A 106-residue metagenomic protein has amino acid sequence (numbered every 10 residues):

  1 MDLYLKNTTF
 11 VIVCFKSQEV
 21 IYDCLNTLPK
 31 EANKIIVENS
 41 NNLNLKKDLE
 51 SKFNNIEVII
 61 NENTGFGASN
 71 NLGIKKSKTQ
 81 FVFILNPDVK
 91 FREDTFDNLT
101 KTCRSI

Functional and structural regions predicted by a protein language model:
N7-T9, N33: Cell-envelope/extracellular polymer assembly enzymes that use nucleotide-activated donors
C14-E31: Short, well-formed alpha-helical segments that are part of the catalytic scaffolds of diverse glycosyltransferases
T27, I36-K47: A conserved acidic beta->alpha catalytic loop
A32-N41, E57-I60: Short beta-strand/loop segment that forms part of the nucleotide-sugar
I60-S77: Glycine-rich, basic loop-to-helix element that forms the pyrophosphate-binding segment of sugar-nucleotide handling
V82: Short aromatic/hydrophobic "clamp" motif used to bind/position activated sugar donors
N86-K90: The conserved acidic donor/metal-binding loop of glycosyltransferases
E93-I106: Conserved donor NDP-sugar-binding/catalytic core segment of glycosyltransferases
